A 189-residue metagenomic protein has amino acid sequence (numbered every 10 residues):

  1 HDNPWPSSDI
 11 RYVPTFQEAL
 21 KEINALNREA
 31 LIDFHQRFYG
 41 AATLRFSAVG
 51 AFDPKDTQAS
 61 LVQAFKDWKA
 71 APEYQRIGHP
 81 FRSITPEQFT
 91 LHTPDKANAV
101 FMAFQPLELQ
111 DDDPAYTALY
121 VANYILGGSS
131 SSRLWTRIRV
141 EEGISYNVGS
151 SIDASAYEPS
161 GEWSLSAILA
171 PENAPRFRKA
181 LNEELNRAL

Functional and structural regions predicted by a protein language model:
H1-K21, T43-V49, N98-L109, T136-L189: M16 family metallopeptidases and their MPP-like homologs
S7-S8, G40, R45-Q110: An aromatic/glycine/proline-enriched structural segment found at the starts of mature extracellular/organellar domains
E22-N27, Q36-F38, V49-D56, S83 (+7 more regions): Extracytoplasmic/periplasmic, Sec-exported soluble proteins
D56-Q63, R133, R176, A180-E183: Long, highly charged amphipathic alpha-helices
F65, L119-S129, A180-R187: Bilobed periplasmic-binding protein/Venus flytrap-like ligand-binding cleft at the lobe interface of extracytoplasmic
A103, D113-L126, W135-T136: Active/ligand-binding-proximal structured segments within catalytic/core domains that scaffold catalytic residues
